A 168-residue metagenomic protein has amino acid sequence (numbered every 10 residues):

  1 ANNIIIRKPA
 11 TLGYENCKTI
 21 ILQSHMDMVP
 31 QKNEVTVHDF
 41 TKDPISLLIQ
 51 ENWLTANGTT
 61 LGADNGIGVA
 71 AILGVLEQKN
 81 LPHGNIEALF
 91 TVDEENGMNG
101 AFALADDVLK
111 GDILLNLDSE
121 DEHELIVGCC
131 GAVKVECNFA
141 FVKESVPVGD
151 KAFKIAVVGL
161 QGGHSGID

Functional and structural regions predicted by a protein language model:
A1-K18: A non-catalytic alpha/beta surface segment that caps or lines the substrate-entry region of metallo-dependent hydrolase
N2-I4, K42, K134: Short glycine-rich loop/turn motifs
I5, I21-Q23, E87, E136-N138 (+1 more regions): Beta-strand secondary-structure signal
P9-T11, E77, V142: Short beta-turn/strand-loop junction motif enriched in small, turn-promoting residues
Y14-N96, A101-A103, G111-D112: Active-site metal-coordination/substrate-binding segment of hydrolases, especially metallo-dependent peptidases
I45, Q50-T59, E95-G97, A101-D168: Midchain, well-structured core segments that form catalytic/ion-binding scaffolds
